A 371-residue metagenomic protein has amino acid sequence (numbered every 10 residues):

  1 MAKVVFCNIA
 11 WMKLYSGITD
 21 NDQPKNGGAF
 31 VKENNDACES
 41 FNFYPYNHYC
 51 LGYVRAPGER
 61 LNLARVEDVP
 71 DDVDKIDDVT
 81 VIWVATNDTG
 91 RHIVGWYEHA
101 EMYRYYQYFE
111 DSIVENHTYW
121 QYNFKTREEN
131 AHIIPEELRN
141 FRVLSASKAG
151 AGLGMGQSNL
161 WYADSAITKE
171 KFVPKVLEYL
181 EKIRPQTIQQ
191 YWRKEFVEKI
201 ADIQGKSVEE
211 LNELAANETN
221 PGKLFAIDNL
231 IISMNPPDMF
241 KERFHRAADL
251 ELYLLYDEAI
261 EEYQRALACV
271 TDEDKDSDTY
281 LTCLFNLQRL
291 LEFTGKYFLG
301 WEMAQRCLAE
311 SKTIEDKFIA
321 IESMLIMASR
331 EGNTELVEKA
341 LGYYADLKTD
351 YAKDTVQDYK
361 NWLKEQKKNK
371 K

Functional and structural regions predicted by a protein language model:
M1-S40, Q107-A216, G222, N229 (+1 more regions): Contiguous surface segments at macromolecular interaction interfaces
K25-R139, D350: Structured alpha/beta reader/binder surfaces that contact nucleic acids or chromatin modification marks
P221-L224, Y256, Y297, T334: TPR-repeat structural position
P237-D238, D278, E315: Residue signature of alpha-solenoid helical repeat architecture, marking inter-repeat boundaries and helix-start
K241, H245, T279, N286 (+3 more regions): "A position-specific structural signal for the A-helix of alpha-solenoid helical repeats
